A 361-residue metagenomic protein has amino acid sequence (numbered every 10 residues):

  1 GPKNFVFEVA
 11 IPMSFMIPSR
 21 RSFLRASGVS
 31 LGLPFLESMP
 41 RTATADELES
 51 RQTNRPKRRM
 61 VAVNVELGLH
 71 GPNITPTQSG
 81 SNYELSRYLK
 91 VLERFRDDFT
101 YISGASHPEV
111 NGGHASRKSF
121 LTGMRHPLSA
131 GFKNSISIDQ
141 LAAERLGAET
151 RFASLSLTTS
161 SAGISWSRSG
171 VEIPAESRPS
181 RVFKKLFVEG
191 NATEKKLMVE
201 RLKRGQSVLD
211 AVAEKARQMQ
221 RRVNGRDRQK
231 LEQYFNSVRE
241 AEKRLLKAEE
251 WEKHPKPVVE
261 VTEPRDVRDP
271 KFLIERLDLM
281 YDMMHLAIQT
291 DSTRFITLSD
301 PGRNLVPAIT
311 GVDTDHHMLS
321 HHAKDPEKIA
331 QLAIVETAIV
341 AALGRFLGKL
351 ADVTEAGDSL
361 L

Functional and structural regions predicted by a protein language model:
G1-M13: Short, Lys/Arg-enriched N-terminal segments with co-localized hydrophobic residues within the first ~10-30 amino acids
P12-L361: Ligand-binding pockets and gating/stacking loops
